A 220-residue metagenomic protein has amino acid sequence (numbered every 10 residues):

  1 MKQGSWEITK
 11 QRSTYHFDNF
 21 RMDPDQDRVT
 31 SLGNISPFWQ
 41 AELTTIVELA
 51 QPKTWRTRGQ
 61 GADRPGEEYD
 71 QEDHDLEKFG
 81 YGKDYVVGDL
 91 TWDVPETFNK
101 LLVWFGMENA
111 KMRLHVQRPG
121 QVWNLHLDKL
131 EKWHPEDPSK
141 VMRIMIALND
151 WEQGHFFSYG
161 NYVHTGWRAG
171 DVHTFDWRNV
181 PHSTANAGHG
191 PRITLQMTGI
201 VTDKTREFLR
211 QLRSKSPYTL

Functional and structural regions predicted by a protein language model:
M1-E108, R113: Non-heme Fe(II)/2-oxoglutarate
S5, S13, S31, S36 (+4 more regions): Generic serine detector
I8, I35, I46, I144-I146 (+2 more regions): Weak global preference for isoleucine
D23, S36-E42, R118, H134-D137 (+1 more regions): Serine/threonine-rich low-complexity intrinsically disordered regions
D27-V29, K140-M142, P191-I193: Residues at beta-strand starts and edge strands
F98-D176: Catalytic core of non-heme Fe(II) oxygenases with the double-stranded beta-helix
W151-L220: Catalytic core of Fe(II)/2-oxoglutarate
